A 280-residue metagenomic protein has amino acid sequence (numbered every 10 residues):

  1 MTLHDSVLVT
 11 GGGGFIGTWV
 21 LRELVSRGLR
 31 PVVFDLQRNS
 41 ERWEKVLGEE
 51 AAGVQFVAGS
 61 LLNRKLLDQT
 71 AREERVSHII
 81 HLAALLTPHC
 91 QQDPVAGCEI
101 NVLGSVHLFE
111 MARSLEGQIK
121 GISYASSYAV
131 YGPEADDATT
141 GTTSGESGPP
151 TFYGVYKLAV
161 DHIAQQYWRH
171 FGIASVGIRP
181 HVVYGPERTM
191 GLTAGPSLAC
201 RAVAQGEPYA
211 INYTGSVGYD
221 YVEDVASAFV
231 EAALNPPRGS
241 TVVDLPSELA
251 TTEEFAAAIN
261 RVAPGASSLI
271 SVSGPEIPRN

Functional and structural regions predicted by a protein language model:
M1-H78: N-terminal Rossmann/SDR dinucleotide-binding element
L82-L86, S126-S127: Conserved NAD(P)H cofactor-binding loop of Rossmann-fold oxidoreductase domains
P88-G104, G141-P149: Short alpha-helical oligomerization interface
A96-C98, V102, P149-L158, T189 (+2 more regions): Short-chain dehydrogenase/reductase
V106-F152: Conserved Rossmann-fold NAD(P)-dependent oxidoreductase catalytic core, especially the SDR/UDP-sugar
D136, Q165-V217, V222-S227: NAD(P)-dependent short-chain dehydrogenase/reductase
G148-V176: Active-site Tyr-X1-5-Lys
E207, I211-G215, Y219-N280: C-terminal substrate-binding subdomain of Rossmann-fold SDR/epimerase-dehydratase oxidoreductases
